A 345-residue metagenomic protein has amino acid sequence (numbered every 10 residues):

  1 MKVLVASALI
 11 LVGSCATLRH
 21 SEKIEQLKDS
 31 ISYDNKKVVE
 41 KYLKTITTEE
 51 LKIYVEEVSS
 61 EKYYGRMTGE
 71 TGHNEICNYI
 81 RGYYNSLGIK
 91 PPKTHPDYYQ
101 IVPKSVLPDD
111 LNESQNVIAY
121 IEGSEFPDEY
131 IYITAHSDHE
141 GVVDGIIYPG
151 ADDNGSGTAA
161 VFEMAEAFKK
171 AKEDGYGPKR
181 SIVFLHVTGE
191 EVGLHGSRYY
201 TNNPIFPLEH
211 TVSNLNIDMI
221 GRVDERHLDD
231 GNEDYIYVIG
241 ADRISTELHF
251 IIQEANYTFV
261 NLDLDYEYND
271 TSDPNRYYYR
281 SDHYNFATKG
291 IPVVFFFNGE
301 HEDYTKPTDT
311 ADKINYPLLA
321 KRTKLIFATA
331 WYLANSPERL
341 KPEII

Functional and structural regions predicted by a protein language model:
M1-S30: Bacterial Sec-dependent N-terminal signal peptides
K23-I24, F297, H301-I345: His/Asp/Glu-rich mid-to-C-terminal helical/loop segments that flank catalytic regions of hydrolases
K28-E75, L87, P91-K93, E302-D309: N-terminal capping segment at the start of a domain
K36-T45, E61-T71, S105-P108, G145-N154 (+4 more regions): Second-shell loop/turn segments in exported
V58, Y84, K104-D144: Acidic/His- and Gly-rich active-site-bordering loop/insert found across diverse amide/peptide-bond hydrolases
R66-I121: A non-catalytic alpha/beta surface segment that caps or lines the substrate-entry region of metallo-dependent hydrolase
V117, I133-T134, D138-V192, I326: Alpha-helical metal-binding/catalytic segments enriched in His/Glu/Asp
V187-T288, V293, K341: Metal-dependent peptidase/peptidase-like ectodomains
